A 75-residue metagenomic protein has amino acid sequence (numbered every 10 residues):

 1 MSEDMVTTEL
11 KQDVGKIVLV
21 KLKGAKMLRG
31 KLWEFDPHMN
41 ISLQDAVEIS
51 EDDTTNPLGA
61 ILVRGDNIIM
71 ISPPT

Functional and structural regions predicted by a protein language model:
M1-T75: Conserved RNA-binding domains used in RNP assembly and mRNA/RNA metabolism
